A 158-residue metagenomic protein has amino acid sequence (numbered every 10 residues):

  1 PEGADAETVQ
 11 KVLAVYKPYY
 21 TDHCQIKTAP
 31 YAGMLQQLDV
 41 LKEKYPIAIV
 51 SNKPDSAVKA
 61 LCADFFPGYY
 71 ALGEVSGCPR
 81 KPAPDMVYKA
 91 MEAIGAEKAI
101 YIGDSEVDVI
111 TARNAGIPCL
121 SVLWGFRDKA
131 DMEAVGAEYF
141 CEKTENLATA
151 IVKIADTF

Functional and structural regions predicted by a protein language model:
P1-Y19, A32: Alpha-helical substrate-recognition element adjacent to the catalytic core
P18-I49, D55-C62, P84, T144: Short, acidic loop-to-helix structural element flanking the phosphoryl-transfer center in phosphate-processing enzymes
I26-K27, P54-I102, E106-A115, K129-D131: Substrate-recognition "cap/lid" segment bordering the active-site pocket of phosphatases
K42-Y45, A93-E97, I154-F158: Glycine-rich phosphate-binding loop signature in dinucleotide/nucleotide-binding domains
W124-V135: Short, glycine/polar-rich helix-capping loops at beta-to-alpha or helix-loop-helix junctions that flank or form
Y139-K143: Short acidic-hydrophobic, aromatic-tinged amphipathic segments that line or gate anion-handling sites
